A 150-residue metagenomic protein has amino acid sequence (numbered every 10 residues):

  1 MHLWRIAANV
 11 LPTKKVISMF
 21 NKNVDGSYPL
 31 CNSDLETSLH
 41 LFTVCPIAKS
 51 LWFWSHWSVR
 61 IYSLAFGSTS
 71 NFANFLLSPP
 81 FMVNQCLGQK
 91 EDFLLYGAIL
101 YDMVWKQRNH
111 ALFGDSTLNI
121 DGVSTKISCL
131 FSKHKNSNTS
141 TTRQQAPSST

Functional and structural regions predicted by a protein language model:
M1-T150: Primary recognition of RNase H-like, Mg2+-dependent phosphodiesterase/nuclease domains
